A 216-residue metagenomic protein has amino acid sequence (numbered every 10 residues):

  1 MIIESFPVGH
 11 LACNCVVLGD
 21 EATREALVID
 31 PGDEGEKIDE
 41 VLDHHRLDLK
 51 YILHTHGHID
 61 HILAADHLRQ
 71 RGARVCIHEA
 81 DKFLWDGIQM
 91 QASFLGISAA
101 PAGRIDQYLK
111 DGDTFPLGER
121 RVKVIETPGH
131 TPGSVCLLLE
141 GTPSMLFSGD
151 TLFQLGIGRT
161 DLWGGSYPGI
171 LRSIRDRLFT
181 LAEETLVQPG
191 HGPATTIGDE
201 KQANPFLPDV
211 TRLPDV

Functional and structural regions predicted by a protein language model:
M1-H45, C136-G149: Conserved beta-strand hairpin/beta-sheet module of binuclear metal-dependent hydrolase folds, prominently
F6-V8, R104-D106, E126-H130: Short Gly/Pro-enriched turn/cap motifs at secondary-structure boundaries
H10-A12, L109, T131-G133: Short acidic/glycine-enriched loop/turn segments that link adjacent beta-strands
C15-V17, I38, A64, D86 (+3 more regions): Short, function-defining helix-loop hinge/capping sites that tune catalysis or transport
L18, T55, T127: Conserved S/T- and glycine-rich ATP-binding loop of Class I adenylate-forming
L27, Y51-L53, V75, F147 (+1 more regions): Residue-level marker for buried hydrophobic side chains located in beta-strands that build the well-ordered beta-sheet
D33-R120, P143, Q202-R212: Active-site HxH/HxHxD metal-binding segment of metal-dependent hydrolases
Q91-F94, T114-V216: Metallo-beta-lactamase
